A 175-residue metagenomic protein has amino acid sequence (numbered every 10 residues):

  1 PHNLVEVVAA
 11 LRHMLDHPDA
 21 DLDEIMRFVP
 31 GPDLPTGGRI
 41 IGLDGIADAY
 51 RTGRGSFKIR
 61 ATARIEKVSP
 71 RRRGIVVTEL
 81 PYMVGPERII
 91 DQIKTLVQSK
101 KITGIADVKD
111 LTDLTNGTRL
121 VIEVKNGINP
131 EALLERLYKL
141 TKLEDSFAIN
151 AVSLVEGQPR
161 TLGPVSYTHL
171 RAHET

Functional and structural regions predicted by a protein language model:
P1-S56, E87: Conserved glycine-bearing catalytic or ligand-binding loops at nucleotide- and phosphate-handling centers of large
L15-D16, V97-K101, Y138-S146: A common structural junction motif
D48-G55, R64-P70, P81-Y82, V108-L114 (+1 more regions): Replace "in large, NTP-powered and nucleic-acid-processing enzymes" with "in large, NTP-powered factors and other
R73-T78, N116-V124, V165: Short, hydrophobic beta-strand segments
Y82-T103: A short, contiguous, amphipathic alpha-helix enriched in charged residues
K101-D110, A148-N150: Short beta-strand elements
N129-K139: Charge-rich, low-aromatic oligomerization/scaffolding segments with amphipathic character
T168-T175: Conserved small/polar residues in nucleotide/adenosyl-binding loops
